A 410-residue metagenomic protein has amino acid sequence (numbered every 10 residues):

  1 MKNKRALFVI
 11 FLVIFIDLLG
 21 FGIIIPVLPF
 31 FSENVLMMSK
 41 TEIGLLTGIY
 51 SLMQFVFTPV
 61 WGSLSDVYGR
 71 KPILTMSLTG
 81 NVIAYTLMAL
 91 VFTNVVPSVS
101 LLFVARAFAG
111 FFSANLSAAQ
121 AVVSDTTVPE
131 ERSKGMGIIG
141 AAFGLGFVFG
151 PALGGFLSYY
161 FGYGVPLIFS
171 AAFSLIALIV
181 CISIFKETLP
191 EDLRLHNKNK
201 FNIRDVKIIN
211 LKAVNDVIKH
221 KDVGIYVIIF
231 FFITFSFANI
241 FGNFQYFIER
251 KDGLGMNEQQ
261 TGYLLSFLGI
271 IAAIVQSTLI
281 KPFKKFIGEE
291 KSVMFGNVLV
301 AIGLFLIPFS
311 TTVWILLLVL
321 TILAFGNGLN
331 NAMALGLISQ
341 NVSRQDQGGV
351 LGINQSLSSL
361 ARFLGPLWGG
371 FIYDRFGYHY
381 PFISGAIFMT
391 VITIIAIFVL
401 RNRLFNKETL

Functional and structural regions predicted by a protein language model:
K2, K186-V227: Juxtamembrane intracellular "pre-TM" segments in multi-pass secondary transporters
F15, A84, S98-A114, I315-L329: Hydrophobic core of transmembrane alpha-helices in multi-pass small-molecule transporters, especially MFS/SLC-type
P26-T41, G242-Q260: Short amphipathic helix-loop junctions that connect adjacent transmembrane helices in Major Facilitator Superfamily/SLC
S51-P59, A114, F147-V148, G269 (+2 more regions): Residue-level signature of mid-helix packing/kink "hotspots" within the transmembrane helices of 12-pass Major
T58-G69, V275-G288: Helix-to-loop junctions at the C-terminal end of transmembrane segments in multipass secondary transporters
T79-V96, L299-T311: C-terminal ends and interior cores of transmembrane alpha-helices in multi-pass membrane transporters/permeases
F103-G144: Cytoplasmic helix-loop-helix junction between adjacent transmembrane helices in 12-TM secondary transporters
E290-A334: C-terminal transmembrane helical hairpin of 12-TM major facilitator-type secondary transporters
